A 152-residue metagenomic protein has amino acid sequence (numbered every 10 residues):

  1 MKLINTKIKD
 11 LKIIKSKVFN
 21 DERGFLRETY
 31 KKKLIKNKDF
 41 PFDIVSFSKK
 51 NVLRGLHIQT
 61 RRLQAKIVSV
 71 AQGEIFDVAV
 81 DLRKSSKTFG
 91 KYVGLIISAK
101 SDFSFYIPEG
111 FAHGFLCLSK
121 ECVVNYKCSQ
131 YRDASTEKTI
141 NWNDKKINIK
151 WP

Functional and structural regions predicted by a protein language model:
M1-F103, E121, C128-P152: Non-catalytic, conserved peripheral segments adjacent to functional cores
F105, H113-L118: Short beta-strand His + acidic residue motifs that chelate non-heme Fe in jelly-roll/DSBH and cupin folds
